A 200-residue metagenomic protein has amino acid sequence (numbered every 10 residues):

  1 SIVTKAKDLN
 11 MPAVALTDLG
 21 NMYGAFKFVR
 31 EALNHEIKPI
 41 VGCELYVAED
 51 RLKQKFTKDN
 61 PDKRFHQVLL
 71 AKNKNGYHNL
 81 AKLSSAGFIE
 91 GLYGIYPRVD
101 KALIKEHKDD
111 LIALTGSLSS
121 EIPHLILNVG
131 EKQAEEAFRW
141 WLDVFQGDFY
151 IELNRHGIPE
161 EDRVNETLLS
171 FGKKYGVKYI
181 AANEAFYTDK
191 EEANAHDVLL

Functional and structural regions predicted by a protein language model:
S1-L200: Phosphodiester-processing cores and adjacent nucleic acid-binding clamps
